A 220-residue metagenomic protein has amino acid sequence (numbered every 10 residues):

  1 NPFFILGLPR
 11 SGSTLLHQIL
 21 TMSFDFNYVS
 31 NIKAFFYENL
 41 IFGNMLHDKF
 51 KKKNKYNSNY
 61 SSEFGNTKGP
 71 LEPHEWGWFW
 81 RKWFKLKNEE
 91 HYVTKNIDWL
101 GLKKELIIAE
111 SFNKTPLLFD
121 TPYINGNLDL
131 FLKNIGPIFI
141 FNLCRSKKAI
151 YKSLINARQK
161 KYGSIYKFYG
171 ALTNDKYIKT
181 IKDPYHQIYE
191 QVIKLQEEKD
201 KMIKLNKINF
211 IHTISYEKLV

Functional and structural regions predicted by a protein language model:
N1-P2: Extreme N-terminal, non-catalytic leader segments that precede Walker-type/kinase nucleotide-binding cores
I5-L6, I214: Short hydrophobic beta-strand that contains or immediately precedes a catalytic carboxylate
L6-G7, D120: The Walker A (P-loop) glycine that initiates the GxxxxGKT/S ATP-binding motif of P-loop NTPases
R10-S11: ATP-binding Walker
T14-N27: A conserved segment at the C-terminal end of the G1
N27-S30, H212-T213: Conserved catalytic segments around the Walker B and adjacent sensor/switch elements of P-loop NTPase domains
I32-L118: PAPS-dependent sulfation machinery
E75-Y92, I107, S111-K204, N209 (+1 more regions): PAPS-dependent sulfotransferase catalytic domain
